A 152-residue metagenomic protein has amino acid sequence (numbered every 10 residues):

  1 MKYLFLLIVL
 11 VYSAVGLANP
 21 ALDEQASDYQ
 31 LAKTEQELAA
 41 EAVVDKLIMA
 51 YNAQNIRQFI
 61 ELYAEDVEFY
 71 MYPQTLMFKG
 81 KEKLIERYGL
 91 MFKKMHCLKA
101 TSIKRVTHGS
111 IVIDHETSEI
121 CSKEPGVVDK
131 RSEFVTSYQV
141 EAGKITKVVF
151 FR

Functional and structural regions predicted by a protein language model:
M1-L4: Positively charged n-region of N-terminal signal peptides that target proteins for export
A18-A53, R57, E61: Short, low-complexity N-terminal intrinsically disordered segments enriched in polar/charged residues
I56-T107: A solvent-exposed, acidic/Ser-Thr-rich amphipathic alpha-helical stretch
K93-M95, I120-K130: Short, cysteine-centered beta-strand-loop-beta hairpins and adjacent loop/turn segments enriched in charged/polar
L98-A100, H115, D129-V135: Short, surface-exposed coil-to-beta transition loops
G109-S118: A short hydrophobic beta-strand element
R131-R152: Short beta-strand edge/turn micro-motifs at domain boundaries
